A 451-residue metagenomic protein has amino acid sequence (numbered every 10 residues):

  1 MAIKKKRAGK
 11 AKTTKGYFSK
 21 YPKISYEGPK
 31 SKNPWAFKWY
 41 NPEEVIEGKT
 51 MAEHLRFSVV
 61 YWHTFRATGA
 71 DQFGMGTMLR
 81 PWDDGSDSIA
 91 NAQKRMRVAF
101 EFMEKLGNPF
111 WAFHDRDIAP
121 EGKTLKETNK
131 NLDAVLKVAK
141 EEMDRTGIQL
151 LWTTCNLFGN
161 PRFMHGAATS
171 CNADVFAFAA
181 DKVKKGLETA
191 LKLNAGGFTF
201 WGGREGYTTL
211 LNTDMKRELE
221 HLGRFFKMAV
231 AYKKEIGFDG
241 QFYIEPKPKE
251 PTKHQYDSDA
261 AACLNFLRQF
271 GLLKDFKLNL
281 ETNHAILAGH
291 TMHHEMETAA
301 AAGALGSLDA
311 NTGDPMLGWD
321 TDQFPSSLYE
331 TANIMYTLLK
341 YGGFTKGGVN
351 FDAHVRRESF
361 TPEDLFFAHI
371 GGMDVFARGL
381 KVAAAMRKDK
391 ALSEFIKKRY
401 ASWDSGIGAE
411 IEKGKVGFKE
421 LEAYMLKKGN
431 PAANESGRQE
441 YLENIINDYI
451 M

Functional and structural regions predicted by a protein language model:
A2-W82, I445: N-terminal basic, low-complexity leaders that serve as flexible interaction/assembly modules and, when applicable, as
K10-T13, E43-I46, K94-E101, P109-F110 (+6 more regions): Active-site acidic/histidine proton-transfer and metal-coordination neighborhood in alpha/beta enzyme cores
T50-F57, D87-D117: Catalytic domains of carbohydrate-active enzymes, especially glycoside hydrolases
E53-G85, C155-S170, G202-T209: N-terminal small/glycine-rich loop or linker at the start of catalytic domains across soluble metabolic enzymes
S58-W62, L150-N156, T199-W201, A302-G313 (+1 more regions): Non-cysteine beta-strand/loop elements that form the S-adenosyl-L-methionine
W62-T64, D115-I118, C155-F158, G203-E205 (+4 more regions): Active-site beta-loop-alpha junctions enriched in small/polar residues
G69-K94, T213-L219, K253-L264, I286-D374: Gly/Pro-rich active-site loop or hairpin
G303, D322-M451: Flexible, acidic glycine-rich loops studded with aromatic residues
